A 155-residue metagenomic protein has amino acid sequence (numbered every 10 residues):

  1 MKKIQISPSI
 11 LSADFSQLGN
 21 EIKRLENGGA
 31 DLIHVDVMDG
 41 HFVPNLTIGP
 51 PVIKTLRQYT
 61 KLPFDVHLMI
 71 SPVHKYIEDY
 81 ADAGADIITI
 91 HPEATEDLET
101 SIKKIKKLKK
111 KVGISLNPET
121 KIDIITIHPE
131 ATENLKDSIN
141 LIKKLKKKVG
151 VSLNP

Functional and structural regions predicted by a protein language model:
M1-T89, T95-D97, K104, T132 (+2 more regions): Conserved N-terminal beta1-alpha1 strand-loop-helix module at the mouth
D97-L98, D123: Short, well-ordered, mixed-charge alpha-helical segments that flank or form enzyme active sites
L98-K103, K107, P118, P155: Extended, positively charged loop/linker patches that create polyanion-binding surfaces
K107-K110, K121-I125, E133: Short, compositionally biased segments
K111-E119, K148-N154: Internal catalytic-core helix/loop-beta-alpha segment that presents or stabilizes conserved functional determinants
